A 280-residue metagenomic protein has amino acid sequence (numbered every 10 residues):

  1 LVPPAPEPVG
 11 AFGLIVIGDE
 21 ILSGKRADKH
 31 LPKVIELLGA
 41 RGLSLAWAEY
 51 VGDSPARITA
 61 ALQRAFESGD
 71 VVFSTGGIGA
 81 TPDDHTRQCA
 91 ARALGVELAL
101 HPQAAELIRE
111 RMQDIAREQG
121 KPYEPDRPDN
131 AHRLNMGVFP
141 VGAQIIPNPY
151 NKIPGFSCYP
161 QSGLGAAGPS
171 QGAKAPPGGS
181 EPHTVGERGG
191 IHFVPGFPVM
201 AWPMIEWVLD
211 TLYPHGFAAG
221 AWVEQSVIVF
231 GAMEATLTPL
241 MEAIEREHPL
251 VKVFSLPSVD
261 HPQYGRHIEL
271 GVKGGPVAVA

Functional and structural regions predicted by a protein language model:
L1-L14: N-terminal amphipathic/basic leader segments beginning at the initiator methionine
P8-A11, F139, Y150-K152, E187-R188 (+2 more regions): A generic structural signal for well-ordered coil/turn residues at beta-strand boundaries that shape enzyme active-site
F12-I21, A40-A46, E269: Generic N-terminal amphipathic, Lys/Arg-enriched alpha-helix
I17-D19, S74-P82, P195-G196, K273-G275: Glycine-rich beta-strand-to-loop/alpha-helix junction loops that act as flexible
I21-L31: Glycine- and acidic-residue-enriched helix-capping/strand-helix junction motifs
K29-A99, E110-R117: N-terminal small/polar loop signature for handling phosphorylated ligands or for N-terminal nucleophile
D84-G216: Proline/glycine-rich low-complexity loops and linkers
G189-A280: An accessory alpha-helical subdomain
